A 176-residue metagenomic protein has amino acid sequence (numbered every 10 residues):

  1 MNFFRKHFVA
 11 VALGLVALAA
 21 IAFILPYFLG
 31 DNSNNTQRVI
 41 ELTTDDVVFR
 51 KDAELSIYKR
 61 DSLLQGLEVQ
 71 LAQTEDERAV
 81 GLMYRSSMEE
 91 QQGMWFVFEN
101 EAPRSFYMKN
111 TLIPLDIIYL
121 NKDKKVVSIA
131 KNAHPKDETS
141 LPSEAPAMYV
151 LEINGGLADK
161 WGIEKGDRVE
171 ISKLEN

Functional and structural regions predicted by a protein language model:
N2, H7-V11, I21-N176: Compact, glycine-rich, soluble single-domain proteins
